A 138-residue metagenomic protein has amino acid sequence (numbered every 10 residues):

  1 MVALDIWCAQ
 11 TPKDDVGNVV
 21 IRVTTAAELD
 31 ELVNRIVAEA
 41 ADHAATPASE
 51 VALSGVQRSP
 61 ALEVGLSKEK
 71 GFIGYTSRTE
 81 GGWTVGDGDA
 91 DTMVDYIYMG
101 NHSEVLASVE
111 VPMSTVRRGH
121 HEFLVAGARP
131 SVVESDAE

Functional and structural regions predicted by a protein language model:
M1-D42, K68, F72-E138: Acidic, proline/glycine-rich low-complexity IDRs
A44-V51: A short, Trp-centered hydrophobic/proline-enriched beta-strand micro-motif
L53-E69: Short, structured protein-protein interaction patches enriched in aromatics and acidic/basic residues, typified by
